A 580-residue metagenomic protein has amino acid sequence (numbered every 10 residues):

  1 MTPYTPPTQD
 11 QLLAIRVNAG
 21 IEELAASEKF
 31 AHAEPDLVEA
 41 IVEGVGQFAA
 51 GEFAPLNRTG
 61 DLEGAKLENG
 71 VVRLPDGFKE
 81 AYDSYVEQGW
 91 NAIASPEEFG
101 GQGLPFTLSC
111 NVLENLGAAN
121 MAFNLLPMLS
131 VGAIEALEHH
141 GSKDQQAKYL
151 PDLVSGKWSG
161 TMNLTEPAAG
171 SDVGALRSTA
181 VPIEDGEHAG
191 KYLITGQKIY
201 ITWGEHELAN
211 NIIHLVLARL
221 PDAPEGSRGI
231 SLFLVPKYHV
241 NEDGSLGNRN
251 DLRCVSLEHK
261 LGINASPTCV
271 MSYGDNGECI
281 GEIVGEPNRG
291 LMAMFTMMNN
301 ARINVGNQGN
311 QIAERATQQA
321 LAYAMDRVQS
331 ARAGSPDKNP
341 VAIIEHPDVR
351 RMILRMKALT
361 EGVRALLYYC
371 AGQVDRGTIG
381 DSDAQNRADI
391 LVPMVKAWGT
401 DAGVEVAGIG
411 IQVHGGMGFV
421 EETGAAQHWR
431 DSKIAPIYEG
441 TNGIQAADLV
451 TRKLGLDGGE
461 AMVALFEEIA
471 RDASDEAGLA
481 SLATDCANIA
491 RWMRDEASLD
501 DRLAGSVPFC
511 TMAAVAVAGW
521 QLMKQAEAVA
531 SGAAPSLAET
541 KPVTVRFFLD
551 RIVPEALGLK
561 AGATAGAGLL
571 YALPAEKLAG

Functional and structural regions predicted by a protein language model:
M1-A25, C279-N288, Q319, M325-D326 (+1 more regions): Acidic, low-complexity proline/glycine-rich segments
M1-N124, K148, G562-G580: Amphipathic, small/basic residue-rich leader segments at the start of a protein or domain
T2-Y4, L193, I263, Y369 (+3 more regions): Alpha-helix capping/hinge segments and adjacent helical runs
K29-H32, L62-P75, R289-N304, Q318-K357 (+4 more regions): Glycine-rich cofactor-pocket loops
S130, G141-P182, A371-Q385, G403-A407 (+2 more regions): Internal maturation/activation junctions in enzymes
G190-R249: A short core secondary-structure module
Y200-T202, H239-V255, K260, P267-A301 (+2 more regions): A glycine-rich, basic-preceded beta-loop-alpha segment at the flavin cofactor/substrate interface of flavin-utilizing
L456, R471-G580: C-terminal amphipathic alpha-helical interaction region
